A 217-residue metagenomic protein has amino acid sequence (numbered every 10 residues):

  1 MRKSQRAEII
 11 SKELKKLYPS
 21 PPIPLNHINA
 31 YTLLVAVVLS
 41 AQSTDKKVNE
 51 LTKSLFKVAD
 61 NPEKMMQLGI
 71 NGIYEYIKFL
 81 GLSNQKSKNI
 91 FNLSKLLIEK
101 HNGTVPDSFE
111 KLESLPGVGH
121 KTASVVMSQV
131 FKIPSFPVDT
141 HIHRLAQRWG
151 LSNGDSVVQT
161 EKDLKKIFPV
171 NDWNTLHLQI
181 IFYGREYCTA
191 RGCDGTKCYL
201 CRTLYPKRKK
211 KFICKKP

Functional and structural regions predicted by a protein language model:
R2-K216: Catalytic cores of DNA base-excision repair glycosylases
